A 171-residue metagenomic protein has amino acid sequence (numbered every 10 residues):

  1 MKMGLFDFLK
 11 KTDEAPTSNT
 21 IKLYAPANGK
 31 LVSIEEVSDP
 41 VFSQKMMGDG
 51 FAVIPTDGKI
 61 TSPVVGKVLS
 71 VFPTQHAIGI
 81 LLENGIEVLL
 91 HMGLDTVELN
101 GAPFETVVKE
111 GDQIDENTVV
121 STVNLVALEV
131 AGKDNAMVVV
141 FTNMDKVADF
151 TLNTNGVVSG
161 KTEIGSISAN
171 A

Functional and structural regions predicted by a protein language model:
K2-A171: Contiguous, well-folded functional domains in the mature portion of proteins
